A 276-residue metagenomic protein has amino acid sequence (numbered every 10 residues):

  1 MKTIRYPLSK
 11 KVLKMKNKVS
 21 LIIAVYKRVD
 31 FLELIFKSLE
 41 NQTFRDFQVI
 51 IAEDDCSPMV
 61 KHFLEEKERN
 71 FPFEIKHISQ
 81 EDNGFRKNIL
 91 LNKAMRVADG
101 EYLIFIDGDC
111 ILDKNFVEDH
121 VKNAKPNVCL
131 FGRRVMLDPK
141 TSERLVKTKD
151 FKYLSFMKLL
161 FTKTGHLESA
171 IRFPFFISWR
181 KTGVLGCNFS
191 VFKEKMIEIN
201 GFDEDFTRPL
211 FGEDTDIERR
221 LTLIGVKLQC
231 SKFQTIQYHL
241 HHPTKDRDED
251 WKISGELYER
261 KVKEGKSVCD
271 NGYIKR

Functional and structural regions predicted by a protein language model:
K37-D46: Short, acidic, metal-binding catalytic loop of nucleotide-sugar glycosyltransferases
S38, E53-L64, C110: A conserved acidic beta->alpha catalytic loop
D46-C56, K76-Q80: Short beta-strand/loop segment that forms part of the nucleotide-sugar
E81-A98, N115: Glycine-rich, basic loop-to-helix element that forms the pyrophosphate-binding segment of sugar-nucleotide handling
L103: Short aromatic/hydrophobic "clamp" motif used to bind/position activated sugar donors
N115-L154: Conserved donor NDP-sugar-binding/catalytic core segment of glycosyltransferases
D150-T182: Short, flexible, basic/aromatic active-site loop/helix in glycosyltransferases
N188-V191, K195-N200, F206-V226: A short, conserved alpha-helix in the catalytic core of glycosyltransferases
